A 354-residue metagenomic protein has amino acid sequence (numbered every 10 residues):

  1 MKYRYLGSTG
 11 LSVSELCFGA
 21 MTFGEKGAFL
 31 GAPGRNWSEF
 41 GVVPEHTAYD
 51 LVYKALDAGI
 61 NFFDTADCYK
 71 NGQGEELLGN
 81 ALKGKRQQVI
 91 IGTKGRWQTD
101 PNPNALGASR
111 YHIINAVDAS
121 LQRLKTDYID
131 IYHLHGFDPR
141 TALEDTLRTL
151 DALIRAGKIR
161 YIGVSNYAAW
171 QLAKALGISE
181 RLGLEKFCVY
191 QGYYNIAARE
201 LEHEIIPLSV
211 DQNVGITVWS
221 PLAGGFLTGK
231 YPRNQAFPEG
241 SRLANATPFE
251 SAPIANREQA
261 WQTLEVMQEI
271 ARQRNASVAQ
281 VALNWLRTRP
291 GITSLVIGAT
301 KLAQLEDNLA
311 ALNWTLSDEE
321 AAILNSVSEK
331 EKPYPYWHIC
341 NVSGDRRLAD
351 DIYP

Functional and structural regions predicted by a protein language model:
M1-K2, D211, Q235-E269, Q273 (+3 more regions): Terminal-tail/helix-coil boundary detector
M1-V89, R155: N-terminal binding-site loop/beta-alpha segment at the start of enzyme catalytic domains that lines or forms
L6, F18, F63, L78 (+12 more regions): Conserved, mostly hydrophobic/aromatic
L11, L201-S241, S277: Aromatic-lined glycan-binding groove of carbohydrate-active enzymes
S12-L16, A58-F62, K85-V89, T126-D130 (+5 more regions): Short, well-ordered coil/turn segments that N-cap beta-strands
M21-F23, C68, K94-Q98, L134-F137 (+4 more regions): Active-site beta-loop-alpha junctions enriched in small/polar residues
E25-A28, Q98-N104: A short acidic, helix-capping loop that chelates divalent metal ions and anchors anionic groups
G34-F40, D100-E200, E204: Glycine/proline-rich, positively charged, aromatic-decorated active-site loop/lid region on the catalytic face
